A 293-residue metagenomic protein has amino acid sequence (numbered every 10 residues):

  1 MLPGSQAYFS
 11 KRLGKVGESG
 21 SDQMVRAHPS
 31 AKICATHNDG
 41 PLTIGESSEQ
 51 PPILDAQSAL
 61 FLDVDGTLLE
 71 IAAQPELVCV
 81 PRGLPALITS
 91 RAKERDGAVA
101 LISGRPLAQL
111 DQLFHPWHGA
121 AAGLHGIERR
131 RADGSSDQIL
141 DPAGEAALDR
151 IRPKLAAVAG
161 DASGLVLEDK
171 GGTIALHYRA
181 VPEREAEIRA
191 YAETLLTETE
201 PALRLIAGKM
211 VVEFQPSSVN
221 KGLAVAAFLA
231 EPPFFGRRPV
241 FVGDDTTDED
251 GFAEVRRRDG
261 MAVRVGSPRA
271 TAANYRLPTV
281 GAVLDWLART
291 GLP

Functional and structural regions predicted by a protein language model:
M1-K15, G20-V64, L68-A72, G83 (+2 more regions): Non-catalytic pre-domain segments flanking phosphatase-related domains
A35, D39-T43, D55, P81 (+2 more regions): Mg2+-dependent phosphoryl-transfer enzymes with acidic/Ser/Thr/Gly-rich catalytic loops
L69-V78, K209-S218: Glycine-rich phosphate-binding "P-loop"
C79-D169: Active-site phosphate-binding/coordination module
R105-L124, R184-R204: Substrate-recognition/cap helix-loop segment adjacent to the acidic, metal-dependent catalytic center of Asp-based
L124, D169-T173, A207-V211: Short Gly/Ser/Thr- and Asp/Glu-enriched loop/turn motifs at secondary-structure junctions
